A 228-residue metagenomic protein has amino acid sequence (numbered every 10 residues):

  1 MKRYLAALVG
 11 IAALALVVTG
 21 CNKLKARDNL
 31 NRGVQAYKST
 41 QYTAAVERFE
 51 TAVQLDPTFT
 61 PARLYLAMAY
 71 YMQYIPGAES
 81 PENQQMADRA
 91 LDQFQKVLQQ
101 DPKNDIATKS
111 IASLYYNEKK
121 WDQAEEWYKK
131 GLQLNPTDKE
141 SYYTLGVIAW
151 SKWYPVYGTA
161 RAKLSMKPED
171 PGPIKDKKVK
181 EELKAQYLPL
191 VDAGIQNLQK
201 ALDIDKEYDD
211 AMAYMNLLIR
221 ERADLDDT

Functional and structural regions predicted by a protein language model:
V18-G20: C-terminal motif of bacterial Sec signal peptides marking the signal peptidase cleavage site
N22-L24: Bacterial signal peptide processing site
Q41-T43, Y71-K96, N117, I148-Q199 (+1 more regions): Short coil/linker segments at helix-helix boundaries
T51-A52, K96-V97, K130-G131, A201: Canonical positions in the second alpha-helix
